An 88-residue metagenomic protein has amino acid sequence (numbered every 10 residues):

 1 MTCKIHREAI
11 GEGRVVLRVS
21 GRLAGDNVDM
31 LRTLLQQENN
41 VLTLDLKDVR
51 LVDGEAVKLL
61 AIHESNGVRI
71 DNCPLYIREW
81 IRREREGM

Functional and structural regions predicted by a protein language model:
M1-L31: STAS-typified acidic loop motif
V19-M88: Amphipathic alpha-helical interaction surfaces in cytosolic regulatory modules
